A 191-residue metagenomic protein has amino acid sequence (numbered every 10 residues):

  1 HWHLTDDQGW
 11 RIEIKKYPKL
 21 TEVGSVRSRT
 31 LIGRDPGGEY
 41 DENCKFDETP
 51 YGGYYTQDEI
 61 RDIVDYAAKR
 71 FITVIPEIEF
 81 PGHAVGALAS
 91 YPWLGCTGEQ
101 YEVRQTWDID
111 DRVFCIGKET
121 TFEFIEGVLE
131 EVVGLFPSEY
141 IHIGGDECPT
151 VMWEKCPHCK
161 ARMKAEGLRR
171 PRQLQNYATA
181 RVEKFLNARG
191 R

Functional and structural regions predicted by a protein language model:
H1-R189: Substrate-binding cleft of carbohydrate-active enzyme catalytic domains
